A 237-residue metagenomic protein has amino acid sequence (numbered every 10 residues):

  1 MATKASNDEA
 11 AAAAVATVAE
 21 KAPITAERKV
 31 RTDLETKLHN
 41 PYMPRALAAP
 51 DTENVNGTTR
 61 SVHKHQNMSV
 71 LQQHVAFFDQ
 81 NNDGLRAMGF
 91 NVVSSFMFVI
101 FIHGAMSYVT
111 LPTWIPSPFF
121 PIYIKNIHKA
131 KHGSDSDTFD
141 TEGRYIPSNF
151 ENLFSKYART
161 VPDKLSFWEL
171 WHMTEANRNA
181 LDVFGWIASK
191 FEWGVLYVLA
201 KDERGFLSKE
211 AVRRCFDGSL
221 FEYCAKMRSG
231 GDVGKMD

Functional and structural regions predicted by a protein language model:
M1-D237: Acidic, Asp/Glu-rich intrinsically disordered regulatory regions of eukaryotic Ca2+-responsive proteins
